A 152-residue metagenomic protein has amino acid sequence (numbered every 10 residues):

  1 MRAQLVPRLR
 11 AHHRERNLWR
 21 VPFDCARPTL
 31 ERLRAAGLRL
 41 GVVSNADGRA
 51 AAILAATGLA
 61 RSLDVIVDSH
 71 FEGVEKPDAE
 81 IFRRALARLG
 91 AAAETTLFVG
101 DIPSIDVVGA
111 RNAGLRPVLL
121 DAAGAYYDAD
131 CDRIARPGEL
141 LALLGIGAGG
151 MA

Functional and structural regions predicted by a protein language model:
M1-D24: Metal-dependent phosphoesterase signature
R2-P7, R27-R34, L38-A152: Asp-based, Mg2+/Mn2+-dependent phosphohydrolase catalytic module
